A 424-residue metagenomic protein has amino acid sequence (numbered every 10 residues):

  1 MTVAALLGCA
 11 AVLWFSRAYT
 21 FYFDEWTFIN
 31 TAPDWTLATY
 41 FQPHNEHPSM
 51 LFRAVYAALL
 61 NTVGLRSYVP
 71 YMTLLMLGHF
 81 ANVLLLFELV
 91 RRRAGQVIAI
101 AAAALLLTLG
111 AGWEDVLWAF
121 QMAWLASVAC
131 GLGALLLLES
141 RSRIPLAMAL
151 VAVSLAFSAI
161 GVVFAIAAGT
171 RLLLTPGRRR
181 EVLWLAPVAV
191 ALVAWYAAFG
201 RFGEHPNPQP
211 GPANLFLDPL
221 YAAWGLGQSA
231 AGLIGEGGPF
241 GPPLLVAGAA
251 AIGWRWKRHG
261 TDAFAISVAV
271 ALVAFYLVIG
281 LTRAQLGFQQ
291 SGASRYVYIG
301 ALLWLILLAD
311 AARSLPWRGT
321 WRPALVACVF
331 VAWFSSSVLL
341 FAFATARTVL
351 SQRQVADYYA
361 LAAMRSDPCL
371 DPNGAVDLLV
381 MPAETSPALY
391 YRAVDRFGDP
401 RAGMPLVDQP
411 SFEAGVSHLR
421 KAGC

Functional and structural regions predicted by a protein language model:
T2-H47, Y56, L60-I100, T170-E181 (+4 more regions): Intrinsically disordered, polar/acidic, low-complexity terminal segments
A5, I100-A102, L106, V188-A189 (+2 more regions): Transmembrane alpha-helix segments characteristic of polytopic inner-membrane glycan-assembly/cell-envelope
C9-L13, A111-L117, L155, A194-F199 (+3 more regions): Transmembrane-helix signature of polytopic, lipid-linked glycan biosynthesis machinery
Y68, M72, I100-V128: Aromatic- and kink-enriched transmembrane "portal" helix at the membrane-lumen/periplasm boundary that abuts
V116, W124, F288-R313: Hydrophobic/aromatic-rich transmembrane helices and adjacent perimembrane loops
A126, G131-P145: Membrane-interface transmembrane helices that cradle and orient dolichyl/undecaprenyl
R143-A159, F164-R171: Membrane-interface alpha helices of multi-pass inner-membrane proteins
V163-V193: Perimembrane helix-loop-helix junctions
